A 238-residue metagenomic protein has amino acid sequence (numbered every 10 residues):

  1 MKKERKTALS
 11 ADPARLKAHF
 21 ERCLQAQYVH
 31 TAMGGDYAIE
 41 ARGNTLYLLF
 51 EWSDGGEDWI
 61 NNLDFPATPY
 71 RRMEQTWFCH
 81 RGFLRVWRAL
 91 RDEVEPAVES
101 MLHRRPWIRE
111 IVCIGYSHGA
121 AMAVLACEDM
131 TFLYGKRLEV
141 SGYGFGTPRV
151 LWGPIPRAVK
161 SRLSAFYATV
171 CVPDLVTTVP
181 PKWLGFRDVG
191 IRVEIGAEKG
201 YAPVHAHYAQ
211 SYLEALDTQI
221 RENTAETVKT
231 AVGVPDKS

Functional and structural regions predicted by a protein language model:
M1-I114, H118-S238: Non-catalytic, mobile gating and regulatory segments of ester bond hydrolases
